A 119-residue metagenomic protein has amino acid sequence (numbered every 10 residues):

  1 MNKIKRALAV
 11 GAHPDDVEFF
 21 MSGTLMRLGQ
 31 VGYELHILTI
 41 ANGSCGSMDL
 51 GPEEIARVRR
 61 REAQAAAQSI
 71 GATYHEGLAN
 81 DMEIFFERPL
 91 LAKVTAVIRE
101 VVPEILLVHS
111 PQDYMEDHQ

Functional and structural regions predicted by a protein language model:
M1-V102: Active-site rim/loop-helix segments in enzyme catalytic domains that contact anionic ligands
V94-Q119: Active-site adenylate/phosphate-handling loop in enzymes that bind or generate adenylated species
